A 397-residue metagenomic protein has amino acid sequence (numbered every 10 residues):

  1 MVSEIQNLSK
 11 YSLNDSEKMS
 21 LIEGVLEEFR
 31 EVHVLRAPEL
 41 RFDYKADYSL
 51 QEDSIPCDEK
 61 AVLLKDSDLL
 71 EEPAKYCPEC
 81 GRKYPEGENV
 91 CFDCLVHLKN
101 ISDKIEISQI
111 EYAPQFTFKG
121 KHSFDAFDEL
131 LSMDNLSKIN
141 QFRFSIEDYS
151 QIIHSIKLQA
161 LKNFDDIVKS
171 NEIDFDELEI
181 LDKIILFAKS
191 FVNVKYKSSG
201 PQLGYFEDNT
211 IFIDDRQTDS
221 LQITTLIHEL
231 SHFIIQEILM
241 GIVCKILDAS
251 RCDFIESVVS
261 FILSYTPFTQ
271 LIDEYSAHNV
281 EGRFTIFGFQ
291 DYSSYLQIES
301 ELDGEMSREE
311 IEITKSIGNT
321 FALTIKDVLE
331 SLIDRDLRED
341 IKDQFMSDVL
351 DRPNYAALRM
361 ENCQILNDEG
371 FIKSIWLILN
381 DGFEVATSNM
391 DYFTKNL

Functional and structural regions predicted by a protein language model:
L26-F29, F42, L131-I211, T218-D219 (+1 more regions): Auxiliary, metal-adjacent structural segments of Zn-dependent hydrolase domains
A74, E88: Residues immediately within or flanking Cys/His clusters that coordinate Zn2+ in small zinc-binding modules
C77, C91-C94: Short cysteine-rich clusters marking metal-coordination/redox-active sites
C94-K104: Short Cys/His-rich micro-motifs in 6-15 aa windows
T224-M240: Active-site recognition of the HExxH zinc-binding catalytic motif
Q236-L271: Post-HEXXH active-site segment of zinc metalloproteases
Q270-T285: An active-site-proximal "capping" alpha-helix that borders the catalytic cofactor pocket
Y295-L397: Pan-zinc metallopeptidase signature
